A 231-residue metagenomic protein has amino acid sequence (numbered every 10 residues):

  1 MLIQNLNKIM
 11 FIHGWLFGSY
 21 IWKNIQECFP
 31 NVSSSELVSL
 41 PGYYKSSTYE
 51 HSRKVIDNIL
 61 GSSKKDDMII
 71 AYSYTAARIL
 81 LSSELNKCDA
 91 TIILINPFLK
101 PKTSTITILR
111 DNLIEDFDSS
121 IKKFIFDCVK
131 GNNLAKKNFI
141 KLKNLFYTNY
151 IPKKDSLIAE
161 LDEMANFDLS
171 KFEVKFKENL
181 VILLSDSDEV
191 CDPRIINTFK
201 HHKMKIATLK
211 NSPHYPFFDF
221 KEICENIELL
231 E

Functional and structural regions predicted by a protein language model:
L2-S46: Conserved HGGG/HGGXW glycine-rich cap/lid loop of the alpha/beta-hydrolase fold
S47, V190, L209-E225: Catalytic histidine-centered segment of alpha/beta-hydrolase-like enzymes
I70-I79: Gly/Ala-rich beta-loop-alpha elbow adjacent to hydrolase catalytic centers
C88-D116, K154-A159, E163-A165: Flexible "cap/lid" loop of the alpha/beta hydrolase fold
P101-L145: Helix-rich cap/lid subdomain of alpha/beta-hydrolase
K141-K171: Hydrophobic, aromatic-rich cap/lid helix
F176, V181-L184, D188: Short beta-strand/loop motif that positions the catalytic acidic residue of the alpha/beta-hydrolase fold
E189-I195: Conserved alpha/beta-hydrolase "acid-adjacent" motif
